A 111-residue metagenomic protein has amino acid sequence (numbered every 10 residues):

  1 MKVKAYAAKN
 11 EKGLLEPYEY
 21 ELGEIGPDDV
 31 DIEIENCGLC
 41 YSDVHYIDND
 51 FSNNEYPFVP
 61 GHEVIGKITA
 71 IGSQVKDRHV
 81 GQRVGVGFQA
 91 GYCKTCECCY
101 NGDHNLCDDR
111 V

Functional and structural regions predicted by a protein language model:
M1-K4: Extreme N-terminal starter segment of soluble prokaryotic enzymes
A7-L14: Extracellular beta-rich ligand/substrate-recognition surface
L14, E19, Y92-V111: NAD(P)H dinucleotide-binding glycine-rich loop of Rossmann-like/cofactor-binding domains, especially the beta1-alpha1
P17-E19, V44, E55: Well-ordered beta-strand positions in beta-sheet-rich domains
G23-C37, D50-Y100: Glycine-rich beta-strand-centered segment in the early N-terminal region that forms part of a ligand/cofactor-binding
S42-D48: Cytochrome P450 core scaffold surrounding the K-helix E-X-X-R motif and the conserved "meander" helix-loop region
